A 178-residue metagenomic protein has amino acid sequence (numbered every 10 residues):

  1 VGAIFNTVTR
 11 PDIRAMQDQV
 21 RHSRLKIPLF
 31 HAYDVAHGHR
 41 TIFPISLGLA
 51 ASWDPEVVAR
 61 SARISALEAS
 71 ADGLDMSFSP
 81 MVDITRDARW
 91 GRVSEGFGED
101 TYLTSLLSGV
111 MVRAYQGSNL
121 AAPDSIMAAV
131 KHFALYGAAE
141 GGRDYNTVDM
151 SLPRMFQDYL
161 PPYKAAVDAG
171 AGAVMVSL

Functional and structural regions predicted by a protein language model:
V1-L178: Glycoside hydrolase catalytic-domain context in secreted enzymes
